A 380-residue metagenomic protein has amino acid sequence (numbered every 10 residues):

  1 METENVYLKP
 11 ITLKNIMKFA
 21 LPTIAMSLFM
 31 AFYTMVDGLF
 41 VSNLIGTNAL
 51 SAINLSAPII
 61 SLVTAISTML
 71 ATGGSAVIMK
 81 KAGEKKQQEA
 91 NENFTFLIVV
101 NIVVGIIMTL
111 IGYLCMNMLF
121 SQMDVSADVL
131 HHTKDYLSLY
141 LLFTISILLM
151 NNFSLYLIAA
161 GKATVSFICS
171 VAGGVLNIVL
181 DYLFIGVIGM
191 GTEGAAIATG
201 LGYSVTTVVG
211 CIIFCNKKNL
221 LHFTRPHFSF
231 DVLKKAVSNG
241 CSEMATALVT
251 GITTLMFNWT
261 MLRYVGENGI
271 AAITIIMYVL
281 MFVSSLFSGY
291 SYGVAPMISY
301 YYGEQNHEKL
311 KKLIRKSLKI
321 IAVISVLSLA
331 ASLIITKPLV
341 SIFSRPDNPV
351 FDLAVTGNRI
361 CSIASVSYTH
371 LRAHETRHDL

Functional and structural regions predicted by a protein language model:
M1-F19, T199, G210-T250: Interhelical loop/hinge segments that connect adjacent transmembrane helices in multipass membrane
K14-S75, C241-L262: Signature of the first transmembrane helix
F32-S51, F120-A127, L183-M190, G251-Y278 (+3 more regions): Helix-terminus/linker motif at the lipid-water interface of multi-pass membrane proteins
L50-L110, I147-S166, A272-T336, Y368-R372: Small-residue-rich hydrophobic transmembrane alpha-helices
I107-S138, L327-V355: Short membrane-interface helical motifs at transmembrane helix boundaries in multi-pass membrane transporters
A127-M150, M281-V283, D347-L371: Alpha-helical transmembrane segments of multi-pass membrane proteins
T164, G174-T207, T336-P338: Membrane-interface helix-loop junctions in multi-pass transport and translocation proteins
H370-L380: Residue-level detector of conserved catalytic or cofactor/ligand-binding positions in enzyme active sites
